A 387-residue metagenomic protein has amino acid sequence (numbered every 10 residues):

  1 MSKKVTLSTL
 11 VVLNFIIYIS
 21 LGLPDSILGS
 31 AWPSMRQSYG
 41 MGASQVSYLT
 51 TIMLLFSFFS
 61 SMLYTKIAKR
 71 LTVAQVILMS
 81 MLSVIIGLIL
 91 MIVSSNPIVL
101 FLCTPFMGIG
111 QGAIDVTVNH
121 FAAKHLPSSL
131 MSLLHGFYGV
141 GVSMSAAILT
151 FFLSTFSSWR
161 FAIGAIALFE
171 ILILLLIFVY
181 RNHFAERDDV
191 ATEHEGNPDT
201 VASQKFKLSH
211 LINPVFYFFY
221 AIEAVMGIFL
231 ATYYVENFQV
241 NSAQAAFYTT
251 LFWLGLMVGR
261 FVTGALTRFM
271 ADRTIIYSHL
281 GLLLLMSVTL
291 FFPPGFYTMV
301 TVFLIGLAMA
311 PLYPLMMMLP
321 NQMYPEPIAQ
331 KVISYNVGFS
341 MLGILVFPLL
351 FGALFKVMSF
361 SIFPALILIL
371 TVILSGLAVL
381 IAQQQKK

Functional and structural regions predicted by a protein language model:
L28-G29, K207-T250, L254-M257: Extracytoplasmic gate region of multi-pass secondary transporters
G40, T72, V93-S95, Q239 (+1 more regions): Helix-breaking motifs and short loop linkers at transmembrane-helix boundaries and internal kinks in secondary membrane
F59-P97: Conserved MFS/SLC helix-loop-helix module at the cytosolic interface between two early adjacent transmembrane helices
S60-T72, G259-A271, F355-K356: Helix-to-loop junctions at the C-terminal end of transmembrane segments in multipass secondary transporters
C103-F137: Cytoplasmic helix-loop-helix junction between adjacent transmembrane helices in 12-TM secondary transporters
L134-A185: Helix-loop-helix hairpin linking two adjacent transmembrane segments in secondary transporters
R273-M316: C-terminal transmembrane helical hairpin of 12-TM major facilitator-type secondary transporters
M323-F360: A late C-terminal transmembrane helix in Major Facilitator Superfamily
